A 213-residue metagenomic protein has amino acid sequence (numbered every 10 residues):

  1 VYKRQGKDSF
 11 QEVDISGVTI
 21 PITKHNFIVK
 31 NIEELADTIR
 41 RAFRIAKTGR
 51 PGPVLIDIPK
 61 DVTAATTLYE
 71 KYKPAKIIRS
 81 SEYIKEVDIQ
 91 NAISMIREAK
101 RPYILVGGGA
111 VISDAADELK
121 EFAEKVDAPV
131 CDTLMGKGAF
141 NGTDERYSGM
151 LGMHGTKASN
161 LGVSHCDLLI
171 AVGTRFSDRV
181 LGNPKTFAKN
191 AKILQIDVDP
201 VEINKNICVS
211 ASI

Functional and structural regions predicted by a protein language model:
K3-I213: N-terminal alpha/beta PP-like core and its mobile active-site loop of ThDP/TPP-dependent enzymes
